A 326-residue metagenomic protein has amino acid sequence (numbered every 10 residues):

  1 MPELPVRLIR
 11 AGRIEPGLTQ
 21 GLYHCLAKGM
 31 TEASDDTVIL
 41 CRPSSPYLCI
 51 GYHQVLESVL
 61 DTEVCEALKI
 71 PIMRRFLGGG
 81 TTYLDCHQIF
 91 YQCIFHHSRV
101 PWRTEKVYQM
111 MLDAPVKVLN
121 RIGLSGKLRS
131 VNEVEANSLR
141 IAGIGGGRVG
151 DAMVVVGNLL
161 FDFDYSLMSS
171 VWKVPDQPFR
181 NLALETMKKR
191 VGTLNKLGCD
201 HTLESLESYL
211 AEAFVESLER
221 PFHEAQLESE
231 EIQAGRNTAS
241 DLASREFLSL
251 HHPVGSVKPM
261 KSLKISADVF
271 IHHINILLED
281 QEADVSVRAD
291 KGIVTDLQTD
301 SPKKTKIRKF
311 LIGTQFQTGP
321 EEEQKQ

Functional and structural regions predicted by a protein language model:
M1-V59, E63, P175-P178, E185-E282 (+1 more regions): Active-site loop/lid in soluble adenylation, ligation, and acyl-transfer enzymes
E66-H97: A glycine-rich, hydrophobic loop/mini-helix early in the fold
Q88-N132: Contiguous, small/hydrophobic- and glycine-enriched helical/loop subdomains that border and often "cap" functional
G126, A136-K189: Internal, well-ordered alpha/beta segment that forms a basic, Gly-enriched binding/recognition surface
L128-G146, E228-D241: Beta-rich nucleic-acid/ligand-interaction surfaces
G145-G146, L159-F161, I274-I276, A283-T299: Short beta-strand elements
R288-Q326: Active-site- and interface-proximal helix/loop "cap" or "latch" segments in soluble metabolic and energy-transducing
